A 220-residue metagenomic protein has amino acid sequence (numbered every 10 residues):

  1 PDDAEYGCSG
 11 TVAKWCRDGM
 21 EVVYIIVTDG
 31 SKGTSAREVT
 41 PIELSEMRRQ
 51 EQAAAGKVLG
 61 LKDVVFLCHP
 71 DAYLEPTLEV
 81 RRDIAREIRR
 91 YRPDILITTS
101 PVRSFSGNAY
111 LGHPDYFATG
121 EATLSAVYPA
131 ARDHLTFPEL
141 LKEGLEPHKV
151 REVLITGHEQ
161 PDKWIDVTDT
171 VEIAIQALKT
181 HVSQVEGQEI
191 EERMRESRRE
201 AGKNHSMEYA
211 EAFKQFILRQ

Functional and structural regions predicted by a protein language model:
P1-D94, K214: Active-site rim/loop-helix segments in enzyme catalytic domains that contact anionic ligands
L78-Q220: Metal-dependent de-N-acetylase/amidase catalytic core
